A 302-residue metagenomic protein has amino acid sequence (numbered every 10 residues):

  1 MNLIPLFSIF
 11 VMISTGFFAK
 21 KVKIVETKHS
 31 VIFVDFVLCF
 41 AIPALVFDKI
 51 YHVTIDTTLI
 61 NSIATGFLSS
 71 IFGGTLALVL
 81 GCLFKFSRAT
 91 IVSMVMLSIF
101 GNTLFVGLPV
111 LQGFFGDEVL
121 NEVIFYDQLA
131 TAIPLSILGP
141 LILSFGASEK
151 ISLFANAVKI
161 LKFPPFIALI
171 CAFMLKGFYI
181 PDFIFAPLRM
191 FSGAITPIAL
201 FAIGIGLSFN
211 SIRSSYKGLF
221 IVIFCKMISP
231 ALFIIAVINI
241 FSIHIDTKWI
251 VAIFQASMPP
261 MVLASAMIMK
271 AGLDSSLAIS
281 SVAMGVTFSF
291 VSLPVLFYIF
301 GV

Functional and structural regions predicted by a protein language model:
M1-V302: Alpha-helical transmembrane segments of multi-pass small-molecule/ion transporters
